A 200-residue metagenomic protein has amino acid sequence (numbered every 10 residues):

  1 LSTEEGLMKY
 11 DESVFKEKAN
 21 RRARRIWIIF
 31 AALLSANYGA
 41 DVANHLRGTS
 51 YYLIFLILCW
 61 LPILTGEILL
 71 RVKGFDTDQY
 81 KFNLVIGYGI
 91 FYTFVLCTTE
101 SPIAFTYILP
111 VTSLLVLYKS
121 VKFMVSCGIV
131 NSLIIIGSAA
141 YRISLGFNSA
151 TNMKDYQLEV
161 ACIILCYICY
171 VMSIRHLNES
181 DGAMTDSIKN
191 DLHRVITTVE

Functional and structural regions predicted by a protein language model:
L1-K18: Short, Lys/Arg-rich, polar N-terminal cytosolic tail immediately upstream of the first transmembrane signal-anchor
R24-E100, Y107-S113, N131-S132: Hydrophobic transmembrane alpha-helices and their membrane-interface boundaries in multi-pass, membrane-anchored
G39, L64-I68, I136-A140, Y167-V171: Membrane-embedded alpha-helical segments of multi-pass transporters/permeases
F55, K81-V85, F105, T151 (+2 more regions): Residue-level signature of transmembrane alpha-helical entry/exit and packing/kink sites in multi-pass membrane
T77, V116, F123-G128: Alpha-helical transmembrane segments and their helix-entry boundary regions
T93-E100, I135-E159: Interfacial aromatic-anchored transmembrane helix boundaries in multi-pass membrane proteins
C97-P102, K119-K122: Transmembrane helix interruption/hinge and helix-loop junction motifs
N152-E200: HAMP domain helices
